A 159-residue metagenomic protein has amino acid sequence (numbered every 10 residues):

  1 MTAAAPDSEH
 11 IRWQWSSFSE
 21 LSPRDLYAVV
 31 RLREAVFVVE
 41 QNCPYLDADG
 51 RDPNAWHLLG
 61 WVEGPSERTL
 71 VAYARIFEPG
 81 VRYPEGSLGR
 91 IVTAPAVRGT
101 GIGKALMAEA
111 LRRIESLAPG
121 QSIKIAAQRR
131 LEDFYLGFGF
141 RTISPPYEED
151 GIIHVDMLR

Functional and structural regions predicted by a protein language model:
T2-A55, W61-T69: Short amphipathic alpha-helix that is part of the acyltransferase structural core
D52-N54, R82, E149-I153: Short acidic/glycine-enriched loop/turn segments that link adjacent beta-strands
L59, E67-P79, E85-V92: Conserved beta-strand in the GNAT
P79-L88, R98, L117-P119, D150: A conserved beta-turn-beta hairpin within the catalytic core of GNAT-like acetyltransferases that forms part
E85, K104, F134, S144-Y147: C-terminal structural segments of small proteins and small subunits
T93, G99-R112: Conserved acetyl-CoA-binding loop-helix of GNAT-fold acetyltransferases
M107, I114-Q128: Conserved GNAT acetyl-CoA-binding A-motif
K124-A126, L136, R141-D156: Conserved catalytic-core motifs of GNAT/GCN5-like acyltransferases
